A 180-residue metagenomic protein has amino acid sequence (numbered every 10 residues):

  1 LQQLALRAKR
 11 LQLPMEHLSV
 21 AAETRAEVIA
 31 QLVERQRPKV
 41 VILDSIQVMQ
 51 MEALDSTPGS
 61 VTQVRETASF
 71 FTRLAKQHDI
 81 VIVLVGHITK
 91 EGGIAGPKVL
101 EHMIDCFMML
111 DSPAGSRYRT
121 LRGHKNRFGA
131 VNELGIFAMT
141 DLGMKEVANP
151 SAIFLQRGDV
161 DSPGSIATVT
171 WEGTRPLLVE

Functional and structural regions predicted by a protein language model:
L1-K76: Conserved inter-motif catalytic segment of the P-loop NTP-binding fold
L1-Q3, R10-L13, T24-V28, I46-M49 (+6 more regions): Conserved nucleotide-binding/hydrolysis micro-motifs of P-loop NTPases
A5, E52-A53, G93-A95, R119-T120 (+1 more regions): Short glycine-/acidic-enriched loop or helix-start segments at secondary-structure transitions that form or flank
A8, G93-M103: Short regulatory helix/loop adjacent to the ATP-binding pocket of P-loop NTPases
K9, K76, M109, N149-A152: Generic secondary-structure signature for well-ordered alpha-helical cores
M15, P58-V61, E91, P97 (+4 more regions): Generic secondary-structure boundary/loop-capping signal
E34-L43, Q47-M49, M103, S112-E180: Conserved P-loop NTPase
T62-V83, H87, M103-A114: Substrate-engagement module of ASCE P-loop NTPases
